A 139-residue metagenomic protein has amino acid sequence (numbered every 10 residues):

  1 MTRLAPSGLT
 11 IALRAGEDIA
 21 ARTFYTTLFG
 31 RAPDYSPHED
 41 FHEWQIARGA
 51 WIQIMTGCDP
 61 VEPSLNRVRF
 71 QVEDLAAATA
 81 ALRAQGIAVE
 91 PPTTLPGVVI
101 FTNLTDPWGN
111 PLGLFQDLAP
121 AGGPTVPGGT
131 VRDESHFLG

Functional and structural regions predicted by a protein language model:
M1-R22, G49, N66-V68, L118-G139: N-terminal beta-strand motif that seeds the catalytic metal site of vicinal oxygen chelate
L9, D40, N66, V98-I100: Residue-level marker for the onset of beta-strands and adjacent loop->beta junctions in well-ordered domains
A15-I19, V68-P111, L118: Vicinal oxygen chelate
Y25: Terminal peptide-recognition signature
F29-S36, A88-T93: Short secondary-structure junctions
R31-N66, P111-L118: Conserved short beta-strand elements that form part of the metal-binding/catalytic scaffold of enzyme active sites
H38-E39, L95, G122: Residue-level "edge-of-site" marker
